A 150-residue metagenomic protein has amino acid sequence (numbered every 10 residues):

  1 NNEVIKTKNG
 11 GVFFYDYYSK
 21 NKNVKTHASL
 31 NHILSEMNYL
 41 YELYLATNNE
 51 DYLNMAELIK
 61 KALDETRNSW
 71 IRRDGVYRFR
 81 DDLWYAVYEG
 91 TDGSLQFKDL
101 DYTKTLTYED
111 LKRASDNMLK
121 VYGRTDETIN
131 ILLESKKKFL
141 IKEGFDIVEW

Functional and structural regions predicted by a protein language model:
N1-N9, D51-V76, L119-W150: Long, well-ordered core segments of solenoidal/helical folds
N1-R67: Eukaryote-skewed repeat-based solenoidal scaffolds used as protein-protein interaction platforms, primarily
I5-S29, R72-D110, E149-W150: Carbohydrate-binding/catalytic loop surfaces
D16-S19, E42, L53, E89 (+4 more regions): Compositionally biased, intrinsically disordered low-complexity regions enriched in proline and serine
S35-N49, T91-T103, T107-R124: Well-ordered alpha-helical scaffold segments within catalytic/enzyme domains
